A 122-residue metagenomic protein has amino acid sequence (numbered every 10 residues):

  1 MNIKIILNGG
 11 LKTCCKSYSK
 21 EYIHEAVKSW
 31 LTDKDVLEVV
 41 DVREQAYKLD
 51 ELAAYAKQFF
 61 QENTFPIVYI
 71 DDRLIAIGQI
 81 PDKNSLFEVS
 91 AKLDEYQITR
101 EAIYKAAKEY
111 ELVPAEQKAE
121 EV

Functional and structural regions predicted by a protein language model:
M1-V36: Local sequence-structure signature of Cys/Sec-based thiol-disulfide redox active-site neighborhoods
G10-C14, Q45, I75: Short acidic, S/G/P-rich loop/turn micro-motifs used as interaction or catalytic elements
C15, S19, K48, E120-E121: Auxiliary Fe-S-binding modules of radical SAM enzymes
E38-V39, Y69: A structural signal for the main folded, soluble domain(s) of proteins
V39-E62: Thioredoxin-like thiol-disulfide oxidoreductase module
F65-I67: Acidic, low-complexity intrinsically disordered segments
I70-T99: Non-catalytic, surface beta->alpha helical segment in thiol-disulfide oxidoreductase systems
Y104-V122: Short acidic DE-rich linear segments
